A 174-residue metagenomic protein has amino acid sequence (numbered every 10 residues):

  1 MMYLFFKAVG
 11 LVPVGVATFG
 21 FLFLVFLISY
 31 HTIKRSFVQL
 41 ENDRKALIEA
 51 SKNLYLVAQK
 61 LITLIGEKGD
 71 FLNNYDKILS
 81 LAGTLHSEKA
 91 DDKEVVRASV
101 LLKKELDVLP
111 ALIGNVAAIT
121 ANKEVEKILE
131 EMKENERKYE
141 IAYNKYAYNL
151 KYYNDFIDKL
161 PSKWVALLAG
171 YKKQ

Functional and structural regions predicted by a protein language model:
M2-Q174: A helix-centric hydrophobic-segment signal that preferentially recognizes long, alpha-helical stretches used
